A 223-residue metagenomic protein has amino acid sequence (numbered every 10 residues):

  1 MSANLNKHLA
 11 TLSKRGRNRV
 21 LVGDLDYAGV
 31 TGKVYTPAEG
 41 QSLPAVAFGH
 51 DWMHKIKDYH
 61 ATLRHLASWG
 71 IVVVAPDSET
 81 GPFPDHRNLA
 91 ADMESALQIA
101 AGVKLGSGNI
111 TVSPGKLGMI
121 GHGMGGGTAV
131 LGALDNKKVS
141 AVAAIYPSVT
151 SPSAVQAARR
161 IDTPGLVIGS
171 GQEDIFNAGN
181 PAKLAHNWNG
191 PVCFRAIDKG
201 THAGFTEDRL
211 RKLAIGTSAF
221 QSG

Functional and structural regions predicted by a protein language model:
M1-Q41: N-terminal cap/lid segment of alpha/beta-hydrolase-fold proteins
E39, R87-G127: Gly/Ser-rich "nucleophile elbow"/oxyanion-hole loop immediately N-terminal to the catalytic nucleophile in hydrolases
S42-D51: Short beta-strand element of the alpha/beta-hydrolase
K57-P76: Short amphipathic alpha-helix adjacent to the substrate-entry channel of hydrolases
V72, D77-G81, G200: Short beta-to-alpha linker loops that shape the active-site pocket of alpha/beta-hydrolase fold enzymes
P114-R159: Serine-dependent carboxylesterase/thioesterase catalytic core of lipase-like alpha/beta-hydrolase/SGNH enzymes
S140-G204: The feature captures the conserved acid-bearing segment of alpha/beta-hydrolase catalytic domains
V192-G223: C-terminal catalytic histidine-bearing segment of alpha/beta-hydrolase fold enzymes
